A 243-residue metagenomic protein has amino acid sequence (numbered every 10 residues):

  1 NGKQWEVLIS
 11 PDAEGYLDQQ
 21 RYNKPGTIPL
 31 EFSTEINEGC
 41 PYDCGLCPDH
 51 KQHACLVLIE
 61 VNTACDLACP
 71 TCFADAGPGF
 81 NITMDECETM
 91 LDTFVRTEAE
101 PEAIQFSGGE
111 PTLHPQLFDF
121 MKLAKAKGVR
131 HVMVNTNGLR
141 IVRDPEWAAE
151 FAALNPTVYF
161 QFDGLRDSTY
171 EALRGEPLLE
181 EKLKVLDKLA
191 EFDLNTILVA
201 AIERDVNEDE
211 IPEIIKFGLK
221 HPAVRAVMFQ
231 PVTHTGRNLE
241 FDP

Functional and structural regions predicted by a protein language model:
N1, M228, H234-P243: Auxiliary Fe-S-binding modules of radical SAM enzymes
G2-L58: N-terminal [4Fe-4S]-dependent radical SAM core
V7-L8, Q20-I36, C65, P70 (+6 more regions): Generic N-terminal leader segments that precede the first folded domain
L46-D85: Canonical Radical SAM [4Fe-4S] cluster-binding loop centered on the CxxxCxxC motif and its immediate flanking residues
D75-G79, L165-S168, H234-T235: A short, flexible beta-alpha/helix-coil linker loop
T83, E171-R174, E240-D242: Short, solvent-exposed loop/turn segments at secondary-structure boundaries
E88-Q105, H114-P231: Radical SAM/AdoMet-radical enzyme domain recognition
